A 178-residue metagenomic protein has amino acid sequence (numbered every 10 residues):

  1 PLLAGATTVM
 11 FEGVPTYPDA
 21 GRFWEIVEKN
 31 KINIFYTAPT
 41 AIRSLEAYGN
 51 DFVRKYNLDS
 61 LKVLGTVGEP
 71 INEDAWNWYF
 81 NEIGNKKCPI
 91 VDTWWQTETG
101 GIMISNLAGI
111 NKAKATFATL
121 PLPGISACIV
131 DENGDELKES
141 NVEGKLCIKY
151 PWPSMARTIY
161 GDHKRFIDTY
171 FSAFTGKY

Functional and structural regions predicted by a protein language model:
L3-A6, W24, I32-T37, E46-A115 (+2 more regions): Gly/Ser/Thr-rich phosphate-binding loop
A6-I26: ATP-dependent adenylate-forming carboxylate-activation enzymes
T40-R43, P153-S154: Alpha-helix/helix-capping structural signal
T119-P121: Accessory interdomain/linker segments of ATP-dependent helicases and helicase-like nucleic-acid enzymes that mediate
P123-I125, G144: Change "...and in nucleic-acid phosphodiester-cleaving endonucleases..." to "...and in nucleic-acid processing enzymes
E136-N141, C147-Y178: Conserved ATP-binding/catalytic segment of the ANL
